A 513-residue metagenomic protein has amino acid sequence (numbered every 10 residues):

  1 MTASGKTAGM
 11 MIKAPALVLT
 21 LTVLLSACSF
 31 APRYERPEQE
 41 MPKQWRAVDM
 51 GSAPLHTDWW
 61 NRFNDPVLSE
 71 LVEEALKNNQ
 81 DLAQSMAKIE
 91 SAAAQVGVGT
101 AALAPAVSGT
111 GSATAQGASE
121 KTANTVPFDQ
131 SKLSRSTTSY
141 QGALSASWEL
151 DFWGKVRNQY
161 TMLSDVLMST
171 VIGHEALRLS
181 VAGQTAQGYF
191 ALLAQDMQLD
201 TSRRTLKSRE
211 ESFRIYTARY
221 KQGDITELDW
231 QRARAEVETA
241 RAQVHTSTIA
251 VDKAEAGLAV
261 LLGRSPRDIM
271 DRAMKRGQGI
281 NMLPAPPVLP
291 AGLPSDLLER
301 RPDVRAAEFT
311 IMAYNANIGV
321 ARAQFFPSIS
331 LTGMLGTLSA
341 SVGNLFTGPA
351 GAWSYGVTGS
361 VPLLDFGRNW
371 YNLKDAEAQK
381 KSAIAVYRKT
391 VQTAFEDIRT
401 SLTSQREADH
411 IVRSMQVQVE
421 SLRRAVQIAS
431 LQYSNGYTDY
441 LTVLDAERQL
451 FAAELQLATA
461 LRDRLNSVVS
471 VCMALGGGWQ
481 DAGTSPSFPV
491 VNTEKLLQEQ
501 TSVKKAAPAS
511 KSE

Functional and structural regions predicted by a protein language model:
T2-T7, I12-T20, L25-N78, N124-P127 (+6 more regions): Terminal intrinsically disordered/low-complexity segments used for targeting and assembly
F30-P37, D58, N64-L71, A83-M86 (+5 more regions): Small/polar-residue-enriched beta-strand and adjacent coil segments characteristic of outer-membrane beta-barrel
A94, A101, I172, L179 (+18 more regions): Regular, well-ordered alpha-helical segments
V156, I172-L293, S404, A408 (+3 more regions): Periplasmic alpha-helical coiled-coil/stalk elements that build and connect Gram-negative outer-membrane
Y220-D224, Y433-Y437, A474-G478: A short glycine-centered flexible hinge/capping loop motif at secondary-structure junctions
G223-T226, A394, S401, G436-Y440: Alpha-helical heptad-repeat coiled-coil segments that mediate oligomerization/polymerization in large
L297, L331, G359, A376 (+12 more regions): Hydrophobic, well-ordered secondary-structure elements that form the walls of internal hydrophobic environments
